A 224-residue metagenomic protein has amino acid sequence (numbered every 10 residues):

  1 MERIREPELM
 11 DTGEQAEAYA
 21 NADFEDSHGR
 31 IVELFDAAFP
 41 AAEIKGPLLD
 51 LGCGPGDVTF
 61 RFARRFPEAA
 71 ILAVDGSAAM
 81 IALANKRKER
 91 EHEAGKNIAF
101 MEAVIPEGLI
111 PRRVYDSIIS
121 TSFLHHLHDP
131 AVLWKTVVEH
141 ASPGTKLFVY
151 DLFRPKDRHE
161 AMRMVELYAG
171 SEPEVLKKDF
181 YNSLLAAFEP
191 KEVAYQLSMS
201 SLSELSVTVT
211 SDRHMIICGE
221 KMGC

Functional and structural regions predicted by a protein language model:
M1-A18: N-terminal, positively charged/glycine-rich alpha-helical extensions of SAM-dependent methyltransferases
E25-I44: Conserved alpha-helix/loop element of class I SAM-dependent methyltransferases that forms part of the SAM/SAH-binding
L49, D57-E107: Class I SAM-dependent methyltransferase SAM/SAH-binding core
I119: A conserved beta-strand element that flanks and buttresses the S-adenosyl-L-methionine
L127-V137: A short, conserved alpha-helix within the catalytic core of class I
T145-D151: Conserved beta-strand signature within the Rossmann-like core of class I S-adenosyl-L-methionine
L152-L202, S206-T208: C-terminal alpha-helical "lid/dimerization" subdomain adjacent to the S-adenosyl-L-methionine
S200-C224: Core SAM-dependent methyltransferase catalytic element
